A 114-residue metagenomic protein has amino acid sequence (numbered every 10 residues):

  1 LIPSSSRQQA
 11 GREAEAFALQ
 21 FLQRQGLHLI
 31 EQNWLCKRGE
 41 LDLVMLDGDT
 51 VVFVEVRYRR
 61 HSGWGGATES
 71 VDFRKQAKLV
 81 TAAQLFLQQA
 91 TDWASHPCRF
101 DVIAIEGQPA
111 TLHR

Functional and structural regions predicted by a protein language model:
L1-Q32: Acidic-basic catalytic patches of nuclease active cores, encompassing PD-(D/E)XK and other metal-cofactor nuclease
L22, L41-A67, V71, L79: Conserved catalytic cores of phosphodiester-cleaving nucleases, focusing on short active-site segments
H28, V51, P97: Hydrophobic "anchor" residues on beta-strands that sit immediately upstream of conserved functional sites
N33, V44, R57-R59, I103-E106: Anionic group-transfer/hydrolysis microenvironments
C36-G39, P109: Short acidic/glycine-enriched loop/turn segments that link adjacent beta-strands
R74-A77, L85: Conserved PRPP/pyrophosphate-binding segment of the phosphoribosyltransferase/PRPP-pathway fold
Q89-R114: Domain-level recognition of nuclease-like catalytic cores that cleave nucleotide substrates
